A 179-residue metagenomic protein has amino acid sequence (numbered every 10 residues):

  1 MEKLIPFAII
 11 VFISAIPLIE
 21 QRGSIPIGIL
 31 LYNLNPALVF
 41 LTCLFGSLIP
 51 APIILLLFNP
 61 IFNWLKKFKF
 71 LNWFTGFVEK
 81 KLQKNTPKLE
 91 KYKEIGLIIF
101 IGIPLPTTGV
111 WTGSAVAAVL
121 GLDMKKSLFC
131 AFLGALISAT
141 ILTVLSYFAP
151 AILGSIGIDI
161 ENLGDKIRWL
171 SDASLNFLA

Functional and structural regions predicted by a protein language model:
M1-V11, L31-I103, K125, F132 (+1 more regions): Membrane-interfacial helix-loop-helix
I16-I27, P104-A115: Transmembrane helix boundary and interhelical junction motifs in multipass membrane proteins
L31, S114-A117, L136: Hydrophobic transmembrane alpha-helices of multi-pass, membrane-embedded glycosylation machinery
T42, G109-G113, L128-C130: Hydrophobic alpha-helical membrane segments of integral membrane proteins
I103-P104, L120: Generic hydrophobic/packing signal
A115-F129: Hydrophobic transmembrane alpha-helices that form the pore/transport pathway of multi-pass ion and small-solute
I137-I141: Aromatic-anchored segments of alpha-helical transmembrane domains
